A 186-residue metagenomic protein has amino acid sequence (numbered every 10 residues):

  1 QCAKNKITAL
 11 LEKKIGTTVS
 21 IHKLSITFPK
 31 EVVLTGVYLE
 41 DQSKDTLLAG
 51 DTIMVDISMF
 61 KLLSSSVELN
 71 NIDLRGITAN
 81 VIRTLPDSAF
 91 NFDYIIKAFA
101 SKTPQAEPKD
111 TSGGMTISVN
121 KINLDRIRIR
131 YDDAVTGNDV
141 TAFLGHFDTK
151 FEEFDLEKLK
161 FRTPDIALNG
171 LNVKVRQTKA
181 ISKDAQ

Functional and structural regions predicted by a protein language model:
Q1-G16, T78-N80: N-terminal type II signal-anchor transmembrane helix that functions as the membrane-insertion/stop-transfer segment
N5, I26-E31, K44-G50: Generic alpha-helical scaffold signal
K13-Y38: Short extracytoplasmic
T17, G36-Q186: Secondary-structure transition motifs
